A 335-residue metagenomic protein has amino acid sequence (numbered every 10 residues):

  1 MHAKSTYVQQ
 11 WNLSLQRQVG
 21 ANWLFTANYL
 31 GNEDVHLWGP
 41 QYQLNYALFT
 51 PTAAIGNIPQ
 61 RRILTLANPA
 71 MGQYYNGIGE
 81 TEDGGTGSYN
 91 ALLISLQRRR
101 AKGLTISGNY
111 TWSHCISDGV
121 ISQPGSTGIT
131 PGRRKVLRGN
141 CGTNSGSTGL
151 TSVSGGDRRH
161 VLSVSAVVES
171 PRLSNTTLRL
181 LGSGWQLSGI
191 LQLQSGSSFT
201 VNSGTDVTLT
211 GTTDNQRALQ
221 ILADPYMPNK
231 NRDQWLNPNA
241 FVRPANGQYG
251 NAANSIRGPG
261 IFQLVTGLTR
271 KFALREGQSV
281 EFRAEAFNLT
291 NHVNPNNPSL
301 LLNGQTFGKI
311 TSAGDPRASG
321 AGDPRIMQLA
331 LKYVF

Functional and structural regions predicted by a protein language model:
M1-F335: Short, solvent-exposed micro-motifs at the edges of structured domains
